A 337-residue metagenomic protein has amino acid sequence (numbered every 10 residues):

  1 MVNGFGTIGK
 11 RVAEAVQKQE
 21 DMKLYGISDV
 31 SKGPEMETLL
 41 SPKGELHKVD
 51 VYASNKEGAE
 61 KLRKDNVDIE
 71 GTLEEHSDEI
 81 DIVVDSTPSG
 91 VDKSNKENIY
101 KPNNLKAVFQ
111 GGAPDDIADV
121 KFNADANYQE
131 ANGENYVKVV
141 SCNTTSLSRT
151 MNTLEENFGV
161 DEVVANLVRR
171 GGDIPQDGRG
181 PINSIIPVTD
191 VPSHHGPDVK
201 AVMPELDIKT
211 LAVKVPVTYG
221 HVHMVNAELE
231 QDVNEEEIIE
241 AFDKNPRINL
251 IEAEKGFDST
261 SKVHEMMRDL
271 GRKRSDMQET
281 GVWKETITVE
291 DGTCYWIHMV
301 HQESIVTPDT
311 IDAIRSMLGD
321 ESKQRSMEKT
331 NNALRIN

Functional and structural regions predicted by a protein language model:
M1-Q176, Q324-S326, N331, I336: N-terminal Rossmann-like NAD(P) cofactor-binding subdomain of oxidoreductases, focused on the glycine-rich
G6, T145-S148, S193, P197 (+1 more regions): A structural signal for well-ordered alpha-helical segments within the folded catalytic domains of diverse enzymes
K10-E14, K18-L73, S77, D161-E162 (+1 more regions): C-terminal substrate-binding/catalytic lobe of Rossmann-fold NAD(P)-dependent oxidoreductases
T153-N157, E228, S316: Active-site catalytic microenvironments for nucleophilic, acid-base chemistry
R274-N337: NAD(P)-dependent Rossmann-like dehydrogenase/reductase catalytic/cofactor-binding core
